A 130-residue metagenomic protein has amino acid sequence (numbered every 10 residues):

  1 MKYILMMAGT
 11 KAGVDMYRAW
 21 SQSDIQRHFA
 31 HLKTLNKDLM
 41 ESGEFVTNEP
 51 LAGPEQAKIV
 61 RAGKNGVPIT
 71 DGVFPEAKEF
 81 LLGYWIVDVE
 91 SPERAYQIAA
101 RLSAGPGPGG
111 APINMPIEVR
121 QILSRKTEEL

Functional and structural regions predicted by a protein language model:
M1-L130: Conserved, structured core segments of small domains
